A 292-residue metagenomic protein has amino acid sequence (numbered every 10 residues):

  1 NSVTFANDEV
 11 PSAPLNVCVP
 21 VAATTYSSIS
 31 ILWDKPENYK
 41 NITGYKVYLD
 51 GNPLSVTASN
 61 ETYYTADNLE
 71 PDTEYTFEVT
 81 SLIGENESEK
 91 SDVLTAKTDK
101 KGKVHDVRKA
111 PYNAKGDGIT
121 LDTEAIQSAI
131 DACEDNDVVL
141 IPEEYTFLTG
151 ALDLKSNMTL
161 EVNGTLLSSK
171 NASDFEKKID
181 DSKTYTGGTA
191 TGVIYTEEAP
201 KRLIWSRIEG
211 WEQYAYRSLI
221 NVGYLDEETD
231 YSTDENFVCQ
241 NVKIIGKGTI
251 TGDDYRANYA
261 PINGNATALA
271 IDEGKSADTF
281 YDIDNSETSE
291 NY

Functional and structural regions predicted by a protein language model:
N1-Y292: Extracellular/periplasmic carbohydrate-active domains that bind, remodel, or depolymerize complex polysaccharides
